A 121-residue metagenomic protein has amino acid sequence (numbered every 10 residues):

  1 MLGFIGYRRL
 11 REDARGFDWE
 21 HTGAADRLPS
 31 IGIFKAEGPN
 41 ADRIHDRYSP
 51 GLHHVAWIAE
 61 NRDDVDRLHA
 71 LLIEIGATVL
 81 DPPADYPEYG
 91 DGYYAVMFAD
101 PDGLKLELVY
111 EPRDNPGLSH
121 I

Functional and structural regions predicted by a protein language model:
F4-S49, K105-Y110: Conserved short beta-strand elements that form part of the metal-binding/catalytic scaffold of enzyme active sites
E12, P82-P83, R113: Residue-level detector of family-conserved "landmark" positions at structurally sensitive sites
F17-D18, P87-E88, L118: Positions that flank functional sites
P50-H54: Short, solvent-exposed beta-strand edge segments and adjacent coil->beta transition regions
V55-P101: Vicinal oxygen chelate
R113-I121: A short, polar/charged loop-to-alpha-helix boundary motif
